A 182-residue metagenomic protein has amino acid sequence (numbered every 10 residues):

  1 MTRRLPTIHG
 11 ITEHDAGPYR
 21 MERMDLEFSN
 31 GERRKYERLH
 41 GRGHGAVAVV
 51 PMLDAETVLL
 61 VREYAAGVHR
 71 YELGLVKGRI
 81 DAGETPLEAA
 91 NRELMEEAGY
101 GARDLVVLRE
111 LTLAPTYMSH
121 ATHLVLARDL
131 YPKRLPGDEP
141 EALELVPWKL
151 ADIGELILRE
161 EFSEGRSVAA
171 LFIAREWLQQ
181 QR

Functional and structural regions predicted by a protein language model:
M1-A16: Extreme N-terminal tail/first-helix region
T2-L5, L39, A48-R92, E96: Conserved Nudix-box catalytic region and its N-terminal flanking loop in Nudix hydrolases and closely related
G10-T12, L39, E110-A114: Short, solvent-exposed loop/turn elements at beta->coil junctions and helix N-caps that rim active or binding pockets
T12-A48, D54: Acidic, metal-coordinating catalytic segment for phosphate/diphosphate chemistry, firing primarily on the Nudix
R20-E22, E32, G45-V47, H69-Y71 (+3 more regions): A generic structural signal for short beta-strands and their flanking turns/coil linkers
G45-A48, L53, R79-R166: Unchanged
E176-R182: Generic C-terminal helix-cap and adjacent flexible tail
